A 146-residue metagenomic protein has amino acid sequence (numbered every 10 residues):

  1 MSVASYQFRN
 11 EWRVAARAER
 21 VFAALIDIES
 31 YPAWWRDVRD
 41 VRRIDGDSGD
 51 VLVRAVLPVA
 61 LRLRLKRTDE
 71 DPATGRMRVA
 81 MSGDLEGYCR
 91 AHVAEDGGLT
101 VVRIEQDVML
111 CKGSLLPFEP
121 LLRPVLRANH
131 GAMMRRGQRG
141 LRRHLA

Functional and structural regions predicted by a protein language model:
M1-G46: Hydrophobic ligand-binding cavity/cleft-lining segments
V3, V56-P58, L116, L121: Short, aromatic- and cysteine-enriched interfacial helices/patches that mediate contacts at lipid membranes
N10, R67, I104-Q106: Polar/charged side chains located within well-ordered beta-strands of beta-rich proteins
P32-A33, R42-Y88, D96-G97, V101 (+1 more regions): Glycine-rich portal/gate segments that line the openings of hydrophobic small-molecule binding cavities
W34, A60, C111-L115: Alpha-helix N-cap/helix-start motif
M81-R136: Beta-strand/loop substructures that line and gate deep hydrophobic ligand-binding cavities in soluble
